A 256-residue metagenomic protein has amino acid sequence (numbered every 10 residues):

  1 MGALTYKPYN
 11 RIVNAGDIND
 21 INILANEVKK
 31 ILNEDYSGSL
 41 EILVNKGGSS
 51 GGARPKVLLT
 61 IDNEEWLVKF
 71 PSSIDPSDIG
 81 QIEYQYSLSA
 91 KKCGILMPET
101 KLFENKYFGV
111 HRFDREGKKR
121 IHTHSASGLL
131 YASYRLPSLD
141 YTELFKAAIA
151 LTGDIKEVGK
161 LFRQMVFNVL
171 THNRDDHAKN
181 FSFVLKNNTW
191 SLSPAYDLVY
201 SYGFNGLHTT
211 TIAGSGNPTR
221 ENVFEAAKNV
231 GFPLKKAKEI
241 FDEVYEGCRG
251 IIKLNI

Functional and structural regions predicted by a protein language model:
M1-I256: Phosphate/dinucleotide-binding and metal-coordinating scaffold of catalytic cores in nucleotide-dependent enzymes
